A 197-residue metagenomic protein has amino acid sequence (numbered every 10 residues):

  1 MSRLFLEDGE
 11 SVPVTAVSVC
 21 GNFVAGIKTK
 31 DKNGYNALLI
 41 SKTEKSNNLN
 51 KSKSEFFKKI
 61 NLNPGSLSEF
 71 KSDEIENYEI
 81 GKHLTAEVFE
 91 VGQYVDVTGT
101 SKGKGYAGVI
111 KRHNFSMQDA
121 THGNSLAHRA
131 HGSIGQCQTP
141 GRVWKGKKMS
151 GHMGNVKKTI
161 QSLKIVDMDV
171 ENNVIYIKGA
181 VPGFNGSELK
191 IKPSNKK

Functional and structural regions predicted by a protein language model:
M1-K197: Extended basic (Lys/Arg/His-rich) segments that typically form rRNA-contacting surfaces in ribosomal proteins
